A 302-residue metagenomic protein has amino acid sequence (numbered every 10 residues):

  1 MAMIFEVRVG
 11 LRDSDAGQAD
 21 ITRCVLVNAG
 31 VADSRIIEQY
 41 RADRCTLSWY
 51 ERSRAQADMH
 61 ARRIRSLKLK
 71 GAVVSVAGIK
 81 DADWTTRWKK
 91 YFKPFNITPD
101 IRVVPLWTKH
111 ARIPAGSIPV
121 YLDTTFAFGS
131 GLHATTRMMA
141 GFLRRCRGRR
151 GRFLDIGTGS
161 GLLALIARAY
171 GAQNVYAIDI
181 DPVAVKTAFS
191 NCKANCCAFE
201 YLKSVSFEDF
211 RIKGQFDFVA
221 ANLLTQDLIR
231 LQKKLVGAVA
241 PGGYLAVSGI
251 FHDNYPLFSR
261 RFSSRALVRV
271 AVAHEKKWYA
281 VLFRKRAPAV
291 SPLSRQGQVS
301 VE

Functional and structural regions predicted by a protein language model:
A2-I113: N-terminal auxiliary segments of SAM/dcSAM-dependent transferases
E6, R102, P119-D123, D179 (+2 more regions): Conserved beta-strand segments that form the floor/walls of ligand-binding pockets within enzyme and binding domains
G30, R147, V239-P241: A generic alpha-to-beta junction signature in SAM-dependent methyltransferases
P94-A134, A140: Proteins enriched for Cys/Gly/acidic motifs involved in redox and nucleic-acid/cofactor modification
P99-I101, G151, G243: Surface-exposed loop/turn positions
F126, S130-I212: Conserved SAM/SAH cofactor-binding pocket of Class I
I180-V290, V299-E302: S-adenosylmethionine
